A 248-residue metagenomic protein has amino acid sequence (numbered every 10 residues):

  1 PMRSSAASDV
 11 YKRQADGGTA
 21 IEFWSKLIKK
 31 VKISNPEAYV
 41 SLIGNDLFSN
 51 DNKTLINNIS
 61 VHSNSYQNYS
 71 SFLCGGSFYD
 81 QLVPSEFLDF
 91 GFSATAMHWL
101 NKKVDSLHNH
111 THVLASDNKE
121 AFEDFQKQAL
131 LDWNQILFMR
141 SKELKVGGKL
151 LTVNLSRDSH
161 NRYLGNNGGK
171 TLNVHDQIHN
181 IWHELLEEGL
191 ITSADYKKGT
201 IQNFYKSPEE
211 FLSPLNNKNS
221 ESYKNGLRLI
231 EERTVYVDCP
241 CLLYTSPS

Functional and structural regions predicted by a protein language model:
P1-A7, Y11, Y244-S248: Single conserved hydrophobic/aromatic residue that forms the stacking wall/gate of nucleotide- or nucleobase-binding
S8-D9, E37-I43, Y69-S71, G148-K149 (+1 more regions): Residue-level recognition of the N-termini of beta-strands and the immediately preceding loop/turn
K12, G76, A94, V153: Residues lining the SAM
D16-F78: Class I SAM-dependent methyltransferase SAM/SAH-binding core
S77-D80, L88-V104, F122-Q126: A short SAM/SAH-binding and catalytic strip from SAM-dependent methyltransferases
S106-D124: A solvent-exposed, charged loop/short amphipathic helix patch at secondary-structure junctions
H112, D132-V146: A short glycine-rich, Lys/Arg-flanked "PGG" loop and its adjoining helix->strand segment in the class I
L151, L155-S246: Substrate-binding/catalytic lobe of Class I Rossmann-like enzymes that use SAM or dcSAM, i.e., the mid-to-C-terminal
